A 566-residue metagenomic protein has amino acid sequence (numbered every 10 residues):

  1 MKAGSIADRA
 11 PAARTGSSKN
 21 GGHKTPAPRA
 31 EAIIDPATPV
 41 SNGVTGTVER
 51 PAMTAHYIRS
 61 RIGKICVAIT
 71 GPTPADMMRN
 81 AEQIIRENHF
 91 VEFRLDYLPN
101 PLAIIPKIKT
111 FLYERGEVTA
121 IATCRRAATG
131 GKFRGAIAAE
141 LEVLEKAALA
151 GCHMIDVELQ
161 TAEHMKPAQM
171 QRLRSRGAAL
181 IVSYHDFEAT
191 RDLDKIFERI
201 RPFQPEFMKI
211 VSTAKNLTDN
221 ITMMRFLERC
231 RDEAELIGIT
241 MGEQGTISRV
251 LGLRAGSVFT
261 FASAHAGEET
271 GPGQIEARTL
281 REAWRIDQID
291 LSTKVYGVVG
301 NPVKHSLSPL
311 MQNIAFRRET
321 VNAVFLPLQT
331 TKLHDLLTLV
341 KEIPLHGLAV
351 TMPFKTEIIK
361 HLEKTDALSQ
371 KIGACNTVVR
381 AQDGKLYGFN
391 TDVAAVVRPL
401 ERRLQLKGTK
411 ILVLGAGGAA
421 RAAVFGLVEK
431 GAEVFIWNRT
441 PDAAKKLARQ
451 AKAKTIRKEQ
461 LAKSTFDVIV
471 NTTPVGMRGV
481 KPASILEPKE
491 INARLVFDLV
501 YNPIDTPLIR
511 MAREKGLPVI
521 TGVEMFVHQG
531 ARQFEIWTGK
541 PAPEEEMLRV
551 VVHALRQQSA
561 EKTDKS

Functional and structural regions predicted by a protein language model:
K2, N42-M77, R285-T293: N-terminal amphipathic alpha-helix/helix-capping segment at the start of soluble metabolic enzymes
R59-I84, N88-S175, I181-T190: Active-site beta->alpha loop and helix N-cap motifs at the rims of alpha/beta catalytic domains
Q160-S292: Catalytic alpha/beta core domains of metabolic enzymes, predominantly
T293-L404, P503: Phosphate/diphosphate ligand-binding glycine-rich loop within oxidoreductases
Y296-V303, L400, L404, T409-V428 (+1 more regions): Glycine-rich adenosine-cofactor-binding loop
K430-A451: NAD(P)-binding Rossmann-fold cofactor-contacting core
R449-V519, E524: Rossmann-like adenosine-cofactor binding region
L499-S566: Adenosine-phosphate binding glycine-rich loop
